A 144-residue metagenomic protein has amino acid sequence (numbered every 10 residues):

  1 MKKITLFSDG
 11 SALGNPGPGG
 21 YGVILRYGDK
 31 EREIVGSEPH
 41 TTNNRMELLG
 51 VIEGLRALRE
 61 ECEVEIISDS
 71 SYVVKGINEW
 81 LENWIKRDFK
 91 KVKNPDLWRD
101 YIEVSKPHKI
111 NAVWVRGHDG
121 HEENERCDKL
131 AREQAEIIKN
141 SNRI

Functional and structural regions predicted by a protein language model:
M1-T5: Extreme N-terminal starter segment of soluble prokaryotic enzymes
L6-S8, Y21, I34, L48: Structural detector for hydrophobic anchor residues on beta-strands
S8-P18, I52-R126, L130, Q134-A135 (+1 more regions): RNase H catalytic domain
G20-Y27: Short beta-strand scaffold segments in enzyme catalytic cores
R26, S37, D69: Acidic/polar N-terminal loop/beta-strand segments that form early-domain functional surfaces
D29-E47: A short, polar/acidic, helix/strand-boundary loop motif
